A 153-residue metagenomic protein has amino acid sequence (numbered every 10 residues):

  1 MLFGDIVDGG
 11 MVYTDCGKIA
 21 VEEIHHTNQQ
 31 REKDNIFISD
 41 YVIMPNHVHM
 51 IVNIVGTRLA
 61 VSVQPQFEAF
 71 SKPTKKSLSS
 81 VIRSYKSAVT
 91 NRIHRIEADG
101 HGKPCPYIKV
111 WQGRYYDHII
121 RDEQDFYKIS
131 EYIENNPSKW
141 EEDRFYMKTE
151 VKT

Functional and structural regions predicted by a protein language model:
M1-T153: Short catalytic/metal-binding and nucleic-acid-binding patches
